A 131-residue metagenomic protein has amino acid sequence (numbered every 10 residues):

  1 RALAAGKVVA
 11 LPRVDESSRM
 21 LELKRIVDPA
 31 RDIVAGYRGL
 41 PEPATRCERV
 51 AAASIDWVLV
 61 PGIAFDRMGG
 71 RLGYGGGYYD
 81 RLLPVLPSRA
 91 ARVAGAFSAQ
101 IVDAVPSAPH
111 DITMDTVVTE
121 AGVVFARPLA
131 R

Functional and structural regions predicted by a protein language model:
R1-S54: N-terminal active-site beta-alpha-beta segment that forms phosphate/nucleotide-binding and substrate-recognition loops
P29, A44-R49, A53-V58, D66-G70 (+1 more regions): Surface-exposed, charge/polar-rich loops and edge strands
